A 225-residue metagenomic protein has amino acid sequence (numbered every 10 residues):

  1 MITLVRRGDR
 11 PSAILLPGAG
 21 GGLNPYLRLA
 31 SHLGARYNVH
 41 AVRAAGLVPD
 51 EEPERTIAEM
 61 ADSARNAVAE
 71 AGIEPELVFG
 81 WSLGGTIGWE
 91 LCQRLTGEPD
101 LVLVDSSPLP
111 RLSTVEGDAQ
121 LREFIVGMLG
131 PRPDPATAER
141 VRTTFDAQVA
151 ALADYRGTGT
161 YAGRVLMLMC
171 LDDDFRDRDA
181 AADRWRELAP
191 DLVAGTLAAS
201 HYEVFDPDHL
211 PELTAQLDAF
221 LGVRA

Functional and structural regions predicted by a protein language model:
M1-A225: A hydrolase-biased, glycine/serine/histidine/acidic-enriched motif that marks catalytic-domain neighborhoods in diverse
